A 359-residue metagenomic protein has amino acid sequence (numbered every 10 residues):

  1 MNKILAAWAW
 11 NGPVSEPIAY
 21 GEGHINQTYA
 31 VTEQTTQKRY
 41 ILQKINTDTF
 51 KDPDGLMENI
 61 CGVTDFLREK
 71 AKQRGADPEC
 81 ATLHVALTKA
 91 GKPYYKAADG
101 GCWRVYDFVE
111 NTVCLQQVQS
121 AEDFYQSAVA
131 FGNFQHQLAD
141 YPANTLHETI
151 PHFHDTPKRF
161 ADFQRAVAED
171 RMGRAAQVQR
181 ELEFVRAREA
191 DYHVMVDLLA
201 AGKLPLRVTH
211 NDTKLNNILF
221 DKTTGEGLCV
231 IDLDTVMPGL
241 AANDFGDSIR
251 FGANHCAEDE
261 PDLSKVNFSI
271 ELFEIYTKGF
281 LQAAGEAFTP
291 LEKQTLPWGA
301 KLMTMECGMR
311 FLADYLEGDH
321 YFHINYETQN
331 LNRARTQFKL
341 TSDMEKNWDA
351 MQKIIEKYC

Functional and structural regions predicted by a protein language model:
M1-P17: Juxta-kinase regulatory segment immediately upstream of eukaryotic protein kinase catalytic domains
P17-Y20, H24-D162, A241, G252 (+4 more regions): Conserved ATP-binding subdomain of kinase catalytic cores across diverse folds
I18-E22, Q43-K44, F50-D54, V109-Y125 (+6 more regions): ATP-dependent phospho-/nucleotidyl transfer catalytic cores
G202, N216-A257: Catalytic activation segment of kinase domains across protein kinase-like and atypical kinase folds
A242-E286, L302-Y321: Active-site activation/catalytic loop segments of kinase-like enzymes and analogous catalytic loops in related
K293-M303: Small/polar glycine-rich anion-binding or flexible loop at a beta-alpha turn
M344-N347: Long, compositionally biased intrinsically disordered regions
